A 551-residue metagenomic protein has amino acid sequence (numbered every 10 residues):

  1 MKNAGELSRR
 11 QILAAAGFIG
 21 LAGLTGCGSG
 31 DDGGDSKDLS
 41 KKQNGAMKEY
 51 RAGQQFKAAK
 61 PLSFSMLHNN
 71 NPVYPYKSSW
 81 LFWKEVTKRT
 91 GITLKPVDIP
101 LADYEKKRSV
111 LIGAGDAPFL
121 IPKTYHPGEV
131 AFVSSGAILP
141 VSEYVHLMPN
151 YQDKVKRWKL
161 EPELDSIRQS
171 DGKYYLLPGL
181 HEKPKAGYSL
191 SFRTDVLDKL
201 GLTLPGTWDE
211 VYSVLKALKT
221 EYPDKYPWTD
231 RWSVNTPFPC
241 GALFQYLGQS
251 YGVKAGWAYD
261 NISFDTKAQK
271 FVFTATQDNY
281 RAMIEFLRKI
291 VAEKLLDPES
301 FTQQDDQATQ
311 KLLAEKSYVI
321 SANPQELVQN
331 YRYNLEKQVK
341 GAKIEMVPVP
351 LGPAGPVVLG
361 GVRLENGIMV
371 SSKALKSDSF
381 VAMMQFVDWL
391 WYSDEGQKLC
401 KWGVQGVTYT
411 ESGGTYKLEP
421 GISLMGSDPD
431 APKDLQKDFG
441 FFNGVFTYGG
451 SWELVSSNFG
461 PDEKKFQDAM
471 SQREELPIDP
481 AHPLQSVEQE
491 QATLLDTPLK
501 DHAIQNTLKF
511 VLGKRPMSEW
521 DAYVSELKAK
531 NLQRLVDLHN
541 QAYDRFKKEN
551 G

Functional and structural regions predicted by a protein language model:
K2-S8, L13-G551: Extracytoplasmic/secretory soluble proteins
